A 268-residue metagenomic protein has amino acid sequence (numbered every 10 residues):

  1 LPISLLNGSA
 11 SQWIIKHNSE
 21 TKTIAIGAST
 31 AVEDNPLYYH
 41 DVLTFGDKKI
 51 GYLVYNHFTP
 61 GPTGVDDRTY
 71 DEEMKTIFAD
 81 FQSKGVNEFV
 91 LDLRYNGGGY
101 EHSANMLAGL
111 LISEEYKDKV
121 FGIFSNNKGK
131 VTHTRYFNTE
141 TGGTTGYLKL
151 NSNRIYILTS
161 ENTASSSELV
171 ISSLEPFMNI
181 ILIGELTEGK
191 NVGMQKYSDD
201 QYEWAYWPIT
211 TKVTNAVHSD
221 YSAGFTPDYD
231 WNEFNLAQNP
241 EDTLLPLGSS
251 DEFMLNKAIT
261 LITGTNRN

Functional and structural regions predicted by a protein language model:
L1-E88, N268: Flexible, low-complexity junctional segments that flank or bridge functional domains
Y52-L53, H57-T69, K75-T76, D80-E88 (+1 more regions): C-terminal "post-core" interaction segments
L91: P-loop NTPase catalytic core of nucleic-acid-dependent motor ATPases
R94: Short strand-turn motif at the edge of the Rossmann-like AdoMet-binding core
